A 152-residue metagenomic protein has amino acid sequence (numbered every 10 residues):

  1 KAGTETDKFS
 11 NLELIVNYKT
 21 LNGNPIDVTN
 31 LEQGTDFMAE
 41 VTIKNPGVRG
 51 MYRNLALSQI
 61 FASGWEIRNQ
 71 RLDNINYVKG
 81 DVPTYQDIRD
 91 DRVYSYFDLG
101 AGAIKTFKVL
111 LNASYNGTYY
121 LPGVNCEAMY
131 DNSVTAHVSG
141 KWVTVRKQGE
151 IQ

Functional and structural regions predicted by a protein language model:
K1-Q152: Long, domain-scale non-catalytic interaction/scaffolding regions in large secretory-pathway and trafficking proteins
